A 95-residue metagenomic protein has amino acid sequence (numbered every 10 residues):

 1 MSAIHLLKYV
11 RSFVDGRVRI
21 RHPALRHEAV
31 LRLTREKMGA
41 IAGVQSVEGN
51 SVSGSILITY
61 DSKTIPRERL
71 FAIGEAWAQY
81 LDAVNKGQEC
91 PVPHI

Functional and structural regions predicted by a protein language model:
S2-F13, R69-I95: C-terminal low-complexity, charged extensions that often adopt amphipathic alpha-helices
L7, R17, R35-S55, T59: Short acidic amphipathic segments
R11-V18, L25: Ordered, small/hydrophobic-rich secondary-structure cores
R21-R32: Short, surface-exposed ligand-recognition loops at beta-strand->loop->(often short) alpha-helix junctions that present
L25-R26, A40, N50, R67 (+2 more regions): Terminal export/targeting leaders at protein ends
V30, T34, R69-L70: Hydrophobic side chains in well-ordered alpha-helices
T59-Y60, A72: Short, compact, well-ordered microdomains
D61-I65: Helix N-cap motif at beta-to-alpha junctions
